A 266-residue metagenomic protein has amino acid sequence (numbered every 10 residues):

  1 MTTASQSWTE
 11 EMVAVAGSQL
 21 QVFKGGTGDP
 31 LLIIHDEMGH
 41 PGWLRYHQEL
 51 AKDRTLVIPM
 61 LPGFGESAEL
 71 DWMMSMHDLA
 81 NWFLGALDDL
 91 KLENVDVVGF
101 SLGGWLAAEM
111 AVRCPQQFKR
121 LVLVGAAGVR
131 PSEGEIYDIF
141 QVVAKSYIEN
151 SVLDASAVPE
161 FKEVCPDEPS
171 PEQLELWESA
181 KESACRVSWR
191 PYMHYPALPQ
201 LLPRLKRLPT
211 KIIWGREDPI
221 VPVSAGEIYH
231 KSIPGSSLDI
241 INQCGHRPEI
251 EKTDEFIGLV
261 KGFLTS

Functional and structural regions predicted by a protein language model:
T2-Q19: N-terminal cap/lid segment of alpha/beta-hydrolase-fold proteins
A16-E66: Conserved HGGG/HGGXW glycine-rich cap/lid loop of the alpha/beta-hydrolase fold
E37, R216-D218, Q243-G245: Acidic beta-to-alpha connecting loop that harbors the catalytic carboxylate
V57-V98, I250, G258: Active-site loop/oxyanion-hole signature of alpha/beta-hydrolase fold enzymes
W105-A108, V112-R113, F118-N150: Flexible "cap/lid" loop of the alpha/beta hydrolase fold
S132-D138, I148-L208: Conserved alpha/beta-hydrolase catalytic His-Asp/Glu region
S188-K231, I240: Conserved serine/cysteine hydrolase catalytic core
S236-S266: Catalytic active-site module of serine/aspartate enzymes centered on a nucleophile-bearing elbow/loop
